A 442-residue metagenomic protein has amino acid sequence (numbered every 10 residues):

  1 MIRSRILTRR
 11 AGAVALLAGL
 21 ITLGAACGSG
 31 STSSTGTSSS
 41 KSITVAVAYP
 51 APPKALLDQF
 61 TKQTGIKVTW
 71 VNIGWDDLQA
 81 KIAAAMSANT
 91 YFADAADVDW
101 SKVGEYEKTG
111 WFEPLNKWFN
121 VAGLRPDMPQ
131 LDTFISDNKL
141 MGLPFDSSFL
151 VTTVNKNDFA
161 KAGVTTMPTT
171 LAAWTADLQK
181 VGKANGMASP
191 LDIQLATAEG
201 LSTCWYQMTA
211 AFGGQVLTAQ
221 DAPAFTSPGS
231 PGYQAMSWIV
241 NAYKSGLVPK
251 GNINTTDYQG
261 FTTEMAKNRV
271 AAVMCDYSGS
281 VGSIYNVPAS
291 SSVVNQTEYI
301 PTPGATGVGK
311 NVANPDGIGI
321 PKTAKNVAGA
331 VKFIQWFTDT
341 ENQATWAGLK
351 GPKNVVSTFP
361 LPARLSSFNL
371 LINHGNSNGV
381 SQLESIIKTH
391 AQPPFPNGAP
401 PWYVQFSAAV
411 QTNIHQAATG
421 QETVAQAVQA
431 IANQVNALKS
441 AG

Functional and structural regions predicted by a protein language model:
S38-P50, I66-V71, D94-A95, M141 (+2 more regions): Short, well-ordered beta-strand elements
Q59-D127, N157-T169, T263-V273, A289-S291 (+1 more regions): Extracytoplasmic "Venus flytrap"/periplasmic binding protein-like
W100-F149, C204, V294-P303: Hinge/lid segment of periplasmic solute-binding proteins
N116-D127, L191-L195, G214-Q234, N286-T297 (+3 more regions): Short, solvent-exposed loop/beta-turn-alpha elements that line the ligand-binding surface or hinge of extracytoplasmic
M141-F145, L150, T175-F225, P231: Extracytoplasmic/periplasmic solute-binding protein
A160, I387-G442: Conserved C-terminal helix/tail region of periplasmic/extracytoplasmic solute-binding proteins
L178-Q179, A222-I253, T302: Glycine-centered hinge/linker elements that transmit conformational signals in sensory and ligand-binding systems
G279-V293, A305-A408: C-terminal lobe and pocket-closing loops of periplasmic/extracytoplasmic Venus-flytrap solute-binding proteins
